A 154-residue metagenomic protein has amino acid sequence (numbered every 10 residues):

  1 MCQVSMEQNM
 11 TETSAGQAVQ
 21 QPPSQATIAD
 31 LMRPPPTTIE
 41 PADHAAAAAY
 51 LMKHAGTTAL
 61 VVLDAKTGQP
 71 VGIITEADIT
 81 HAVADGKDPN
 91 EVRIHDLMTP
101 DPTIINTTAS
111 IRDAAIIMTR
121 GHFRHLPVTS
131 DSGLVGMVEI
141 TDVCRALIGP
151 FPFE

Functional and structural regions predicted by a protein language model:
M1-E154: Tandem CBS (Cystathionine beta-synthase) repeat/Bateman regulatory domains
